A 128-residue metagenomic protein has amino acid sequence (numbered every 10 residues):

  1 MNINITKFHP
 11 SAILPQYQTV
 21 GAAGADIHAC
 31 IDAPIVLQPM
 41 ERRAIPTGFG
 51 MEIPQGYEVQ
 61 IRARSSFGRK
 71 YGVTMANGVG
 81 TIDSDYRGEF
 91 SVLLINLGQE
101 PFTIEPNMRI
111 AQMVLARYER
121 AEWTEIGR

Functional and structural regions predicted by a protein language model:
M1-R128: DUTPase catalytic domain/fold
